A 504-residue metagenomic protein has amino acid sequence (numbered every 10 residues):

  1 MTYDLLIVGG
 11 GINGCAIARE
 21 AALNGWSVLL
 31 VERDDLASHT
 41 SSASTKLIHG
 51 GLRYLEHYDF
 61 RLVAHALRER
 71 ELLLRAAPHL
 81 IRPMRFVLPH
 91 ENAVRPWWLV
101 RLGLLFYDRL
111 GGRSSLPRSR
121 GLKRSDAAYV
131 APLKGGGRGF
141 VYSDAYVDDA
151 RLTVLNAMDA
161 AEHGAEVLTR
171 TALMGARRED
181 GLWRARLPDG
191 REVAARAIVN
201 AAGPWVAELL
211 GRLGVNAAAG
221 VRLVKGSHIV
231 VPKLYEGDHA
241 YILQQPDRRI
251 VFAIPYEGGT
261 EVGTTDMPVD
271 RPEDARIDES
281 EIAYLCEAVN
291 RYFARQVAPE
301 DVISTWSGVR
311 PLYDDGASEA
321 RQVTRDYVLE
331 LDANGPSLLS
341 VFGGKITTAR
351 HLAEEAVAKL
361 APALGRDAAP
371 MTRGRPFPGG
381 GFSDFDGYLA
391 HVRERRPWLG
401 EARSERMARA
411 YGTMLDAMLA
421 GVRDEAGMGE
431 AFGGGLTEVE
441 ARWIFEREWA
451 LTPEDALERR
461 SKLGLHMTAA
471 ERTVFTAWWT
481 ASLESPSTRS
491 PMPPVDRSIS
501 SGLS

Functional and structural regions predicted by a protein language model:
M1-N13: Beta1/beta-strand and adjacent pyrophosphate-binding region of the FAD-binding site in flavoprotein oxidoreductases
Y3, P188-A197: Core beta-strand elements of the Rossmann-like FAD/NAD(P) dinucleotide-binding domain in flavoenzyme oxidoreductases
V8, V193-G203: Short hydrophobic core segments
A22-A43: Glycine-rich FAD pyrophosphate-binding loop
K46-Y129: Dinucleotide-binding Rossmann-like beta1-alpha1 core, especially the glycine-rich loop that anchors the ADP
S143, D149-L152, D159, N216-E261 (+6 more regions): C-terminal catalytic lobe of FAD-dependent flavoproteins
T169-W183: A conserved short coil-to-beta-strand element within the FAD-binding core of flavoproteins
N200-V215: Flavin (primarily FAD) binding-site architecture
